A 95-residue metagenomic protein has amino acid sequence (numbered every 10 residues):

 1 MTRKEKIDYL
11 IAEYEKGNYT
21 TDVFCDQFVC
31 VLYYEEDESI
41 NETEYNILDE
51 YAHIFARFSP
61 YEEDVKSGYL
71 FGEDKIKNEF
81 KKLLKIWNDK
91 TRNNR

Functional and structural regions predicted by a protein language model:
M1-R95: Acidic, Ser/Pro/Thr-rich low-complexity regulatory regions and the short amphipathic helical interaction modules they
